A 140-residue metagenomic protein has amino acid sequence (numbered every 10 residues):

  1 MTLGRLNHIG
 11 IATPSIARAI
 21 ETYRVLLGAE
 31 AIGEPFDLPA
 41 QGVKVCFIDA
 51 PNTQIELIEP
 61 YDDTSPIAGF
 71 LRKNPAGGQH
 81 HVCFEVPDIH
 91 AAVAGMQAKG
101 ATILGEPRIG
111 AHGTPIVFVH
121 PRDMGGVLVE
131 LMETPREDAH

Functional and structural regions predicted by a protein language model:
M1, I11-Q54, A92-T114, V119: Core segments of cupin and vicinal oxygen chelate
M1-I20, G77-V86, P135-H140: N-terminal beta-strand motif that seeds the catalytic metal site of vicinal oxygen chelate
L6, T13, I20-Y23, I48 (+5 more regions): Short, structured motif recognition centered on aromatic/hydrophobic residues
E30, L57-P66, F70-L71: Conserved secondary-structure micro-motifs at functional edges
P51-I55, D62-T64, I89: Short, charged/polar surface micro-motifs in flexible loops or helix N-caps
T64-P66, G110, T134: Serine-centered coil/turn micro-motif
S65-A68, L104-G105, I116, P121 (+2 more regions): Intrinsically disordered, low-complexity, positively biased terminal segments
L71-A98: Short, solvent-exposed interaction modules
